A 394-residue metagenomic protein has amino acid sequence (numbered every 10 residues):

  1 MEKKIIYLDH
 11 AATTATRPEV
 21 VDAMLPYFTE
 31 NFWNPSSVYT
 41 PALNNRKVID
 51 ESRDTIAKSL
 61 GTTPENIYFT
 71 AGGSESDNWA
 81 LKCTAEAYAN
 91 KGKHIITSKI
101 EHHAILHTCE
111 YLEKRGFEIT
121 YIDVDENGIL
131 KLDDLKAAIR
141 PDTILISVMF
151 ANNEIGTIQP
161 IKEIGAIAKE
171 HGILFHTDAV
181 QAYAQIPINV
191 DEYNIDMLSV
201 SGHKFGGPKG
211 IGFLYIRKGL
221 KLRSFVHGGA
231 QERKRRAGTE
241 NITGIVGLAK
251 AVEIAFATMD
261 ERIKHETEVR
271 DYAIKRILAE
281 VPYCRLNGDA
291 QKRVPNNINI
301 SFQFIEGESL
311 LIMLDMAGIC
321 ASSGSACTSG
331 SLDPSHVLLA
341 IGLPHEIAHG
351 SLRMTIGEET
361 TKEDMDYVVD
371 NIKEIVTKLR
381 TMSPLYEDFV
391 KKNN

Functional and structural regions predicted by a protein language model:
M1-N394: Pyridoxal 5′-phosphate
